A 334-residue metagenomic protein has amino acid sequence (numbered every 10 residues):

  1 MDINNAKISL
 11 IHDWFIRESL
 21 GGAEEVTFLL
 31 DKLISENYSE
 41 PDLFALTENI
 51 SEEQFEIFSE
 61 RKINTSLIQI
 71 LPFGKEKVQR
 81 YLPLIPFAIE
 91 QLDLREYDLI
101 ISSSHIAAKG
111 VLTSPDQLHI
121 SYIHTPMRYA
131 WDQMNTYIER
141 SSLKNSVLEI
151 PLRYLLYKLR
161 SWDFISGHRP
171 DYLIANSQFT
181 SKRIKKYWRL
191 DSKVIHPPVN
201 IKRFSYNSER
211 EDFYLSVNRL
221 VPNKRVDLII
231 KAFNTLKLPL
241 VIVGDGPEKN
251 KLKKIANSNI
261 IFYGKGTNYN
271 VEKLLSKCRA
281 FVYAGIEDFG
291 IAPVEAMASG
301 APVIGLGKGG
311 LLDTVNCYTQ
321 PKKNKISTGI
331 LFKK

Functional and structural regions predicted by a protein language model:
E36-K109: Active-site donor-binding segments of glycosyltransferases and PAPS-dependent sulfotransferases
R140-L173, S181: Membrane-proximal helix-turn-helix segments that form the acceptor-binding/catalytic region of lipid-linked
K182, K186, L190-V194, P198-D212: Acidic anion/phosphate-binding donor-loop and adjacent secondary structure in glycosyltransferase catalytic cores
V199, S205-V241: Conserved donor-binding/catalytic core segment of Leloir-type glycosyltransferases
N250-E272: Nucleotide-activated donor-binding/catalytic signature segment of Leloir-type glycosyltransferases, i.e., the conserved
S276-D288, A301-P302: Acidic donor-binding loop of glycosyltransferase active sites
P302-L306, L312-V315: Short hydrophobic beta-strand element within catalytic cores of glycosyltransferases and related nucleotide-activated
L312-K334: Change "using UDP/GDP/dTDP sugars" to "using nucleotide sugars
